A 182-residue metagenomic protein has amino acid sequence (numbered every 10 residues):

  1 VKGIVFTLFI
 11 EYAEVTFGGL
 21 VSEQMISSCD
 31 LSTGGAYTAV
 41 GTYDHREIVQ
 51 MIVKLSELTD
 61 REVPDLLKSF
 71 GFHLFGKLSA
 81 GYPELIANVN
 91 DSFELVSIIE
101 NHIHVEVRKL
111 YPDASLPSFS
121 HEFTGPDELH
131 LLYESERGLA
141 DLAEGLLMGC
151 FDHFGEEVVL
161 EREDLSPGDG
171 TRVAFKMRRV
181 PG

Functional and structural regions predicted by a protein language model:
G3, A140-D141: Loop/helix-junction capping segments adjacent to catalytic residues or to phosphate/diphosphate-binding pockets
I4-Y12, Q50-K54: A general alpha-helix detector
E11, H130-Y133, L147: Short cationic amphipathic helices and targeting signals
L20-L58: Long amphipathic alpha-helical segments
E47-A140: Amphipathic interaction/junction segments at domain boundaries or subunit interfaces
A114-L132, R137-L139, E156-G182: Short terminal or interdomain "cap/linker" segment that borders an active site or interface and mediates
D141-E156: Short, non-transmembrane amphipathic alpha-helical segments
